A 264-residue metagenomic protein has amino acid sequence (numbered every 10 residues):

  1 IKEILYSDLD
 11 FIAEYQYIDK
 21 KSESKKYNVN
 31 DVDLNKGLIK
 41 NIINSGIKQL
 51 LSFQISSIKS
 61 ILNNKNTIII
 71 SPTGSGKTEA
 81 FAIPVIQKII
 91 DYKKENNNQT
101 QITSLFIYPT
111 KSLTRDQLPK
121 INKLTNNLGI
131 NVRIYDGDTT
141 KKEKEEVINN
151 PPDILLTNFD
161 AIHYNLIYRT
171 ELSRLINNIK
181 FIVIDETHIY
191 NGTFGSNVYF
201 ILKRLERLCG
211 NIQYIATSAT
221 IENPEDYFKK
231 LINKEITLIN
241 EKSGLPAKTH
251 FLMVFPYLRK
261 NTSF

Functional and structural regions predicted by a protein language model:
I1-I55, N66-T67, N98-Q101, I130: Helicase-associated low-complexity/disordered flanking segments
K59-N63, T67, T78-N98, K203-R204: Walker A/P-loop NTP-binding motif
I70-S75, E186-F194, I201-Y227: Conserved helicase ATPase motor motifs in RecA-like P-loop NTPase domains
T78-E79, Q101-K123, A219-P224: Conserved Walker A/P-loop ATP-binding site and its immediately adjacent core in helicase/helicase-like ATPase domains
Q87-Q117, L208-N211: Conserved SF1/SF2 helicase motif Ia
L113-D136, K230-I236: Conserved helix-turn-beta segment of the N-terminal RecA-like "Helicase ATP-binding" lobe in SF1/SF2 helicases
L155, F159-C209: SF2 helicase catalytic motif II
T217, I221-F264: Conserved interdomain linker/interface between the two RecA-like ATPase lobes of SF2 helicase motors
